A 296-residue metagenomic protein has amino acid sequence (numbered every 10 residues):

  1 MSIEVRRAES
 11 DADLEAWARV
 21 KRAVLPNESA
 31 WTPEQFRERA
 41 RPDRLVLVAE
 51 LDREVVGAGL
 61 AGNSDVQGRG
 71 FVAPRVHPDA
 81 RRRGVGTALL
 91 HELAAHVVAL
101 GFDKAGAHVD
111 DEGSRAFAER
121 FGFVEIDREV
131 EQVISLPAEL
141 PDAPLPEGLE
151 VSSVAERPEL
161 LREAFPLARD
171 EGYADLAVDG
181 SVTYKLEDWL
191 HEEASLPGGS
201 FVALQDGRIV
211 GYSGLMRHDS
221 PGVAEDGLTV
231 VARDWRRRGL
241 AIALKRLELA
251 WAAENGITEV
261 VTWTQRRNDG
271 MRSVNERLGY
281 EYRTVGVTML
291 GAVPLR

Functional and structural regions predicted by a protein language model:
M1-R37, E50, P144-S181, R296: Short amphipathic alpha-helix that is part of the acyltransferase structural core
E9-L14, R22-D110, I209-G227, A232: Conserved donor-binding loop and adjoining core beta-sheet/short helix segment in diverse acyl/aminoacyl transferases
E38-P42, H191-L196: Short loop/turn motifs at secondary-structure junctions and domain boundaries
V46-V48, G199-V202: Hydrophobic beta-strand residues of extracellular immunoglobulin-like
D65-Q67, P78-E150, A155, G286-G291: Acyl-donor-binding surface of acyltransferase catalytic domains
R82-A95, V231, R237-A250, S273 (+1 more regions): Conserved acetyl-CoA-binding loop-helix of GNAT-fold acetyltransferases
G84, G207, G239, G256 (+1 more regions): Conserved G/P- and acidic residue-centered "switch" motifs that form tight phosphate/ATP-binding loops in soluble
F123-L140, A250, N255-R296: Active-site/acyl-donor-binding loops of N-acyltransferases
